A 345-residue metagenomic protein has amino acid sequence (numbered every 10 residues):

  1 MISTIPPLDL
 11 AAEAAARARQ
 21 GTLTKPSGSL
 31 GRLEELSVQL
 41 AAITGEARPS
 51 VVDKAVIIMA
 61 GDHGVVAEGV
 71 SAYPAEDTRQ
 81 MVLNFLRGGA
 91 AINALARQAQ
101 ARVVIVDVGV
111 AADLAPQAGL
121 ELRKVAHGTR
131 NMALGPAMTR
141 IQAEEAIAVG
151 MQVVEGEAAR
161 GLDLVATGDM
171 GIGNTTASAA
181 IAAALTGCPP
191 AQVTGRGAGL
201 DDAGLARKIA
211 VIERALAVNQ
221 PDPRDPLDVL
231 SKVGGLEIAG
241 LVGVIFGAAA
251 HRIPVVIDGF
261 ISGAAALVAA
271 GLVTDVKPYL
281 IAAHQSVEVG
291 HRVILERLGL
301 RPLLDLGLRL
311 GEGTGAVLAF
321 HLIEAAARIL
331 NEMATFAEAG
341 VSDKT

Functional and structural regions predicted by a protein language model:
M1-T345: N-terminal loops that bind phosphate or other acidic moieties and the adjacent beta-alpha structural core
